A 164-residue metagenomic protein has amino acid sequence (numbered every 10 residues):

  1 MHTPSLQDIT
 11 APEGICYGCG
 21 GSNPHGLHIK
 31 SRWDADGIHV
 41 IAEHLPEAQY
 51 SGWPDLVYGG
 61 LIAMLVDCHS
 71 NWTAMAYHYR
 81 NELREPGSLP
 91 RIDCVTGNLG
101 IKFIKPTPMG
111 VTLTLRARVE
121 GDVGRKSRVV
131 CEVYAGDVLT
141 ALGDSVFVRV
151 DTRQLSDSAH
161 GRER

Functional and structural regions predicted by a protein language model:
M1-P54, R164: Non-catalytic linker/capping segments at the edges of enzyme domains
M1-T10, K105-R164: HotDog/MaoC-like acyl-thioester-processing domains
L27, I38-V40, G60, P90 (+2 more regions): A generic structural signal for short beta-strands and their flanking turns/coil linkers
H28, E43, T96-G100, T114-R116 (+1 more regions): Conserved beta-strand residues within beta-sheet cores
I41-Y77: A conserved, well-ordered hydrophobic junction motif at loop->secondary-structure transitions
H44-P46, F103, R149: Hydrophobic residues in beta-strands and at strand termini
N71-T114: Hydrophobic beta-strand-centered segment that forms part of the acyl-chain substrate-binding groove
